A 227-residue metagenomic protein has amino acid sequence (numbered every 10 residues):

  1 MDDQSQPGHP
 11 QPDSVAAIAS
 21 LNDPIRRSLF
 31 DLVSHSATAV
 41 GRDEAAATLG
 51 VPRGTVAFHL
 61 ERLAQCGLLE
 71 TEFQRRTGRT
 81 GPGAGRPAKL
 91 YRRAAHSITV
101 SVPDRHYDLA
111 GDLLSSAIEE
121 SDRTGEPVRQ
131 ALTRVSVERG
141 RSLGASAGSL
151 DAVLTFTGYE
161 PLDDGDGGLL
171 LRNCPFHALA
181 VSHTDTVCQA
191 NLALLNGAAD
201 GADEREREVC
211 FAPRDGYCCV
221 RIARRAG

Functional and structural regions predicted by a protein language model:
M1-A94: Basic, Lys/Arg-rich alpha-helical nucleic-acid-recognition elements, primarily the DNA-binding modules of transcription
G81-E120: Conserved segment of winged-helix/HTH DNA-binding domains
G83-A84, V153, R214: A short catalytic or substrate-binding loop motif that flags glycine-/basic-rich loops and adjacent residues that bind
P87-Y91, G167, G216-V220: Short beta-strand micro-motifs in enzyme catalytic cores
H96-S101, F176-A180, A226-G227: Short, charged/polar, Gly/Pro-enriched secondary-structure boundary elements
V100, G168-N173, V220-I222: Generic recognition of long tandem-repeat/solenoid scaffolds
Y107-D112, S116-C210: Mid-protein regulatory/catalytic core that forms ligand/cofactor-binding pockets and protein-protein interaction
R205-G227: Short terminal or interdomain "cap/linker" segment that borders an active site or interface and mediates
